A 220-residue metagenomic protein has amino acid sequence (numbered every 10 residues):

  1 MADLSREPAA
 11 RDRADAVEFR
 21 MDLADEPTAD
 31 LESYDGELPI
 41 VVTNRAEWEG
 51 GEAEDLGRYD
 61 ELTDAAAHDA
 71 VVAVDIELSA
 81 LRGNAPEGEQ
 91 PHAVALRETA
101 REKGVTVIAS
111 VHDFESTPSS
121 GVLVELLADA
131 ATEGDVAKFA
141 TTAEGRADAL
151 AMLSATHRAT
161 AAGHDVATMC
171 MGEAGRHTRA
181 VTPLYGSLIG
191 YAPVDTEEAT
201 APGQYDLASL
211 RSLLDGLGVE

Functional and structural regions predicted by a protein language model:
M1-S119, L126-D129: Active-site beta->alpha loop and helix N-cap motifs at the rims of alpha/beta catalytic domains
A80-E220: Catalytic alpha/beta core domains of metabolic enzymes, predominantly
